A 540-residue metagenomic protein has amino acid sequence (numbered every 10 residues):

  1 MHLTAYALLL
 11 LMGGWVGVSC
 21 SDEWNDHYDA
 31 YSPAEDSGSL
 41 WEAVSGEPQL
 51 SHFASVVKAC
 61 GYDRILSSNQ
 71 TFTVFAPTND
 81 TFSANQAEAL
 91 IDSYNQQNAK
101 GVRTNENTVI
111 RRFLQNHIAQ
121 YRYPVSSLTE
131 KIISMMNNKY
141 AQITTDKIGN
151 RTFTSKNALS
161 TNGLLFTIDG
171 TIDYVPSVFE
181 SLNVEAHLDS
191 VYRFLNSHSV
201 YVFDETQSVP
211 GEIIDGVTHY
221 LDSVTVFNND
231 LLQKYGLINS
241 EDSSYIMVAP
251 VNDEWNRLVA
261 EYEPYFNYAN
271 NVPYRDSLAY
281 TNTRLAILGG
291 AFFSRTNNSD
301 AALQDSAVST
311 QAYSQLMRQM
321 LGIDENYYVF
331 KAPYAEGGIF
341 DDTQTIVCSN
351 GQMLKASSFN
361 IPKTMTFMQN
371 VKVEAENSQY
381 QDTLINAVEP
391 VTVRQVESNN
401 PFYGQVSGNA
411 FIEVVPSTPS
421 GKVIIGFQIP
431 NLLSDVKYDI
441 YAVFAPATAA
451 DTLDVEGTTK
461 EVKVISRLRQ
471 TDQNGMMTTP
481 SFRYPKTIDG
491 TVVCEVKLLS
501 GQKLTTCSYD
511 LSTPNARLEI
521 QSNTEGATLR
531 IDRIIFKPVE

Functional and structural regions predicted by a protein language model:
M1-A7: Bacterial N-terminal signal peptides that target proteins for export
W15-S19: C-terminal motif of bacterial Sec signal peptides marking the signal peptidase cleavage site
C20-E540: Mature, structured domains of secreted/extracytosolic soluble proteins
